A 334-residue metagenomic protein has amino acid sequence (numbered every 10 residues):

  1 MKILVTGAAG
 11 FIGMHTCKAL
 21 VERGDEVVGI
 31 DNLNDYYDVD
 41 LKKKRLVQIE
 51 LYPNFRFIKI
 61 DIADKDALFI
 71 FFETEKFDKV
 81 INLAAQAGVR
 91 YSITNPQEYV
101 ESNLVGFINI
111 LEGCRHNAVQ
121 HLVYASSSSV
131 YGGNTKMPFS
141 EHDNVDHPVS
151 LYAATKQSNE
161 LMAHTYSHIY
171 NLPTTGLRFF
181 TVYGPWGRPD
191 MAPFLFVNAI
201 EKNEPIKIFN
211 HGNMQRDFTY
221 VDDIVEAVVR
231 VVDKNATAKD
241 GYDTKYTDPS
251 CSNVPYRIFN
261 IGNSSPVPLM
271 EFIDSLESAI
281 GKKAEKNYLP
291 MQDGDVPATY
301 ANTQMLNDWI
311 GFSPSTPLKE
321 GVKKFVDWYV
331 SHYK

Functional and structural regions predicted by a protein language model:
M1-V182, V231-V232, F312, W328-H332: N-terminal Rossmann-like NAD(P)+-binding domain of SDR-like oxidoreductases, especially those catalyzing
K18-A19, I200-K334: C-terminal substrate-binding subdomain of Rossmann-fold SDR/epimerase-dehydratase oxidoreductases
V39, K43-L46, E160, F194 (+3 more regions): Short, surface-exposed alpha-helical segments at coil->helix boundaries
A67, E98, V105, N144 (+5 more regions): Residue-level recognition of oxygen-bearing side chains
V123, V130-T135, N171, G187 (+3 more regions): Proline-centered turn/helix-capping motifs that create local helix->coil transitions or kinks
M137-P138, P189-V197: A glycine/serine/threonine-rich, flexible loop-to-helix segment that serves as the NAD(P) cofactor-binding "lid"
S158, M162, Y166, F196 (+2 more regions): Hydrophobic alpha-helix immediately C-terminal to the catalytic Tyr-X-X-X-Lys motif of short-chain
